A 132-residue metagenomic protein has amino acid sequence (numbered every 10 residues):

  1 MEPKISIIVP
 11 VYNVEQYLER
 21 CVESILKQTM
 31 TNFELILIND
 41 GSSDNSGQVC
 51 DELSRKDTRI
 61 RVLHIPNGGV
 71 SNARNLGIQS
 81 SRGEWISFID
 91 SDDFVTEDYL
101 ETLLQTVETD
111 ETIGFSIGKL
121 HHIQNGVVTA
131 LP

Functional and structural regions predicted by a protein language model:
M1-P132: Nucleotide-sugar donor-binding/catalytic module of glycosyltransferases that assemble extracellular/cell-envelope
